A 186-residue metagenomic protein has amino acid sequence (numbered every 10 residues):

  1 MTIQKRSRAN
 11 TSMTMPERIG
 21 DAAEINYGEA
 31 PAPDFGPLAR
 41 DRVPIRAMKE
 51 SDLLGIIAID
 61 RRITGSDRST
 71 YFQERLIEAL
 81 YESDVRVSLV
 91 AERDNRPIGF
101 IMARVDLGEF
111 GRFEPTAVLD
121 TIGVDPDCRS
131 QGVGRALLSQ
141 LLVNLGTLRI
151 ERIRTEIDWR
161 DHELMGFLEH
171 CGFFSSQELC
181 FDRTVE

Functional and structural regions predicted by a protein language model:
T2-S51, E186: Conserved N-terminal entry element of GNAT/NAT acetyltransferase domains
E24-G28, A91, C180-F181: Short beta-strand element of the conserved SAM-dependent methyltransferase core
P31, L38-V43, A47-S51, A58-E114 (+4 more regions): Acetyl-CoA-dependent GNAT
V124, S130-V143, H170: Conserved acetyl-CoA-binding loop-helix of GNAT-fold acetyltransferases
R129, T155-L164, E186: Conserved beta-strand-loop-alpha-helix junction that forms the acyl-donor binding cleft
R135, T147, W159-Q177: Conserved active-site alpha-helix within GNAT-family acetyltransferase domains
L145-I157: Conserved GNAT acetyl-CoA-binding A-motif
S176-T184: Short, basic/aromatic-enriched C-terminal tail that caps enzymatic domains
